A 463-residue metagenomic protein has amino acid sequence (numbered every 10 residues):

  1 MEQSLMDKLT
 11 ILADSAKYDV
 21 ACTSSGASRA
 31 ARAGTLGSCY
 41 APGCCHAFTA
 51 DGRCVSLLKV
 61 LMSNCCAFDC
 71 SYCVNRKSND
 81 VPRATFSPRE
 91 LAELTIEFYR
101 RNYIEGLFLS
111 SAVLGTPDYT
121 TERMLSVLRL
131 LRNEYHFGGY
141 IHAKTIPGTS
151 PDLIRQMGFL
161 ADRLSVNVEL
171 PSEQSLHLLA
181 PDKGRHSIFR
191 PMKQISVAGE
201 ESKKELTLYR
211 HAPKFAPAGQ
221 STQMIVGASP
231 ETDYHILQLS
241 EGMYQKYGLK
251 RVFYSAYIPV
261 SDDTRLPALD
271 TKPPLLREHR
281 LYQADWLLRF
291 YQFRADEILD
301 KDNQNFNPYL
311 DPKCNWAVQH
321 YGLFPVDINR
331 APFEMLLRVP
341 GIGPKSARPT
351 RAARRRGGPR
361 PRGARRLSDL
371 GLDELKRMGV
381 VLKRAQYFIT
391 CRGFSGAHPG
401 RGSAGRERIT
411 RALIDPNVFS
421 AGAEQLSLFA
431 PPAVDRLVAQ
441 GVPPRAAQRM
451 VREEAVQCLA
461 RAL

Functional and structural regions predicted by a protein language model:
M1-C65, V381-L382, I389-L463: Flexible, acidic/Gly-rich N-terminal and inter-domain linker regions that tether and position cofactor-handling modules
M1-F68, Y72-T222, G227-P230, M243 (+2 more regions): Conserved Radical SAM active-site core
S110, K144, N167, Q223 (+4 more regions): Generic beta-strand/beta-sheet core signal
H177, F189-S196, G227-P312: A structural motif corresponding to the C-terminal lobe/cap of the Radical SAM core domain
R265-R338, R384-A423, S427-A430: Long, highly charged, low-complexity intrinsically disordered interaction regions that mediate electrostatic DNA/RNA
A353-R354, R365: Residue-level signature of tetratricopeptide-repeat
R356-R360, S368-L372: Short, charged, surface-exposed loops that flank catalytic or proteolytic processing sites
